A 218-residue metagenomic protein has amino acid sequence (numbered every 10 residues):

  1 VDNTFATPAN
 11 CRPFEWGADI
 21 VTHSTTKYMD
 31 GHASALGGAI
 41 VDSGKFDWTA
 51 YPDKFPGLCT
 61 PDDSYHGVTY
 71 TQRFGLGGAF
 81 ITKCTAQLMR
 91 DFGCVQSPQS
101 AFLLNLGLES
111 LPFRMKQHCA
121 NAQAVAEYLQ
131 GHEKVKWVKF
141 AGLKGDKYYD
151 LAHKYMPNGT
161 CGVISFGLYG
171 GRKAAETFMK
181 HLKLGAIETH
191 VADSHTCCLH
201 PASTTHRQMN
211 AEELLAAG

Functional and structural regions predicted by a protein language model:
V1-H132, K139: Conserved PLP-enzyme active-site core in the AAT-like
M115, K134-G218: Conserved C-terminal alpha-helix-loop-beta "cap" of PLP-dependent enzymes that closes/shapes the active-site mouth
